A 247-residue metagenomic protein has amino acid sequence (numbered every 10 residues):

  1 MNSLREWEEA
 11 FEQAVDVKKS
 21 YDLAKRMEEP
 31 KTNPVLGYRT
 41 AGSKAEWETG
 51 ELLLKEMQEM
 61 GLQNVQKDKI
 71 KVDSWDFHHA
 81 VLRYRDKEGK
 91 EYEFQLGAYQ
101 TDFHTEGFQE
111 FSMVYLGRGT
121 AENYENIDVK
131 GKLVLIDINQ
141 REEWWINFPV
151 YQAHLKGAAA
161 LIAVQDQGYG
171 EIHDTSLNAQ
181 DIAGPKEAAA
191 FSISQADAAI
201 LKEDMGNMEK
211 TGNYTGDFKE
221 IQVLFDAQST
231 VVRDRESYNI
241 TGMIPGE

Functional and structural regions predicted by a protein language model:
E8, V17-A24, W47-L54, I146-V150 (+2 more regions): Extracytoplasmic/secreted envelope proteins and their assembly/folding machinery, especially bacterial periplasmic
Q13-K18, D22-K25, E29-L133, Q140: Noncatalytic luminal/extracellular "stalk/propeptide" segments of secretory-pathway proteins
L23-E28, Q66-K67, M113-Y115, K132-D137 (+4 more regions): Structural recognition of the beta-strand scaffold that forms the well-ordered cores of secreted hydrolase catalytic
P34, K71-S74, T120-A121, N139-E143 (+4 more regions): Solvent-exposed loop/turn segments at secondary-structure junctions within structured extracellular/periplasmic domains
G50, H78, A121-E122, E142-Y151 (+2 more regions): Short alpha-helical segments and helix-capping/turn motifs at coil-helix boundaries
S74-L82, I162-D181: BRCT (BRCA1 C-terminal) domain core and associated BRCT-interaction motifs
F94-N126, Q180-E247: Soluble metallo-hydrolase cores and metallopeptidase-like ectodomains found primarily in the secretory/periplasmic
G119-G170: A conserved hydrophobic secondary-structure block that centers on an alpha-helix together with its immediately flanking
